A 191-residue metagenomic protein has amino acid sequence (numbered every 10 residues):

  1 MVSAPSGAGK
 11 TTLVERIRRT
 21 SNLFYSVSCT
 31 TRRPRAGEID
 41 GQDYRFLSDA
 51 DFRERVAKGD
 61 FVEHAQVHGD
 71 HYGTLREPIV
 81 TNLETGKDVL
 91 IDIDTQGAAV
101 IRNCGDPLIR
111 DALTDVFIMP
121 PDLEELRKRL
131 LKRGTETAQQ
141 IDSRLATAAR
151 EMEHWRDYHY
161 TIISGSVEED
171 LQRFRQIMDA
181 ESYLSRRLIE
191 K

Functional and structural regions predicted by a protein language model:
A4, G9: Conserved glycine(s) of the Walker
K10, G97-V100, D170-L171: Short, well-ordered alpha-helical microsegments
T11-D60: N-terminal phosphate/diphosphate-binding loop that engages ATP/GTP or pyrophosphate donors across diverse enzyme folds
L23, I109-T114, R156-Y158: Short glycine-/polar-rich loops that comprise or flank the Walker A/P-loop and associated switch/sensor motifs
R45-L47, G73, D92, T161: Short aromatic/basic micro-patch
D51-R53, A57-D60, T74-G134: ATP-dependent NMP and nucleoside kinases share a basic, alpha-helical "lid"
V62-G69, R133-Q140: Flexible beta-alpha connector loops of hexameric P-loop NTPases
K128-L131, T135-E136, R150-K191: NTP-dependent small-molecule kinase module
